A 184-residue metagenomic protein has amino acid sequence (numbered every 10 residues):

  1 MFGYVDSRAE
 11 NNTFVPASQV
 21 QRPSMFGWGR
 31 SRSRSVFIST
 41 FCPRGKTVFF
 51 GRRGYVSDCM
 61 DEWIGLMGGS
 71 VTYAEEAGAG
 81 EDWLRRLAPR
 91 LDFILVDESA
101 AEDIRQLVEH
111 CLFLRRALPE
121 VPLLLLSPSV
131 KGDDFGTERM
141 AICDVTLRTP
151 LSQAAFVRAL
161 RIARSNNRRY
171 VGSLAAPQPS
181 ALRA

Functional and structural regions predicted by a protein language model:
M1-G65, R85, P89-R90, R115-R116 (+1 more regions): Non-catalytic signal-transmission and effector/linker regions of two-component phosphorelay proteins
G27, G68-G78, W83: Short hydrophobic/Thr-rich beta-strand motif most characteristic of the beta2 strand and flanking loop of CheY-like
F50-G51, A74, I94: Conserved sequence signature across two-component system core domains
S57, E81, L87-L118, V130-D134: Conserved phosphotransfer microenvironments
A74-E75, T146-T149: Short acidic-hydrophobic, aromatic-tinged amphipathic segments that line or gate anion-handling sites
I94, L123, T146-L147: Two-component signal transduction core modules
L126-S127: Hydrophobic/aromatic residues positioned on beta-strands within the core alpha/beta folds
T137-L147: As written
